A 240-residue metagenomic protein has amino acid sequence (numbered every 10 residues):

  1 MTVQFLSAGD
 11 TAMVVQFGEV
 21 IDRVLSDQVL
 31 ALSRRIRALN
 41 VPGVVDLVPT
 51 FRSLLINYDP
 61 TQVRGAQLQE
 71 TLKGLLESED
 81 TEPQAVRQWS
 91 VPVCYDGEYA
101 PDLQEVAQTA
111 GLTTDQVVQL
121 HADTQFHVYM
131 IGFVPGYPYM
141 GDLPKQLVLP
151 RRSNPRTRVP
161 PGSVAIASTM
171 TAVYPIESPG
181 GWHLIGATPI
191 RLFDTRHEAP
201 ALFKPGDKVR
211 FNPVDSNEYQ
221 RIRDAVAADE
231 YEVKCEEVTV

Functional and structural regions predicted by a protein language model:
M1-V240: Glycine-rich active-site loops that engage anionic ligands at enzyme catalytic sites
